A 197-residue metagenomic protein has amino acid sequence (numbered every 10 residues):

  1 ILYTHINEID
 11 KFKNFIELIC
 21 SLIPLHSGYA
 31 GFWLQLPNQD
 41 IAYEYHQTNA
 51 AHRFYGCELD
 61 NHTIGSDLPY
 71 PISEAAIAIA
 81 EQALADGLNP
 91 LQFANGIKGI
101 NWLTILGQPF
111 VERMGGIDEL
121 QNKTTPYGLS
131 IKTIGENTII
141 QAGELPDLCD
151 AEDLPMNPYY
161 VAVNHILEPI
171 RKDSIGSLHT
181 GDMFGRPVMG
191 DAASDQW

Functional and structural regions predicted by a protein language model:
I1-Y55: Internal, hydrophobic cores of structured domains that mediate oligomerization or house catalytic pockets within large
I41-W197: C-terminal interaction module
